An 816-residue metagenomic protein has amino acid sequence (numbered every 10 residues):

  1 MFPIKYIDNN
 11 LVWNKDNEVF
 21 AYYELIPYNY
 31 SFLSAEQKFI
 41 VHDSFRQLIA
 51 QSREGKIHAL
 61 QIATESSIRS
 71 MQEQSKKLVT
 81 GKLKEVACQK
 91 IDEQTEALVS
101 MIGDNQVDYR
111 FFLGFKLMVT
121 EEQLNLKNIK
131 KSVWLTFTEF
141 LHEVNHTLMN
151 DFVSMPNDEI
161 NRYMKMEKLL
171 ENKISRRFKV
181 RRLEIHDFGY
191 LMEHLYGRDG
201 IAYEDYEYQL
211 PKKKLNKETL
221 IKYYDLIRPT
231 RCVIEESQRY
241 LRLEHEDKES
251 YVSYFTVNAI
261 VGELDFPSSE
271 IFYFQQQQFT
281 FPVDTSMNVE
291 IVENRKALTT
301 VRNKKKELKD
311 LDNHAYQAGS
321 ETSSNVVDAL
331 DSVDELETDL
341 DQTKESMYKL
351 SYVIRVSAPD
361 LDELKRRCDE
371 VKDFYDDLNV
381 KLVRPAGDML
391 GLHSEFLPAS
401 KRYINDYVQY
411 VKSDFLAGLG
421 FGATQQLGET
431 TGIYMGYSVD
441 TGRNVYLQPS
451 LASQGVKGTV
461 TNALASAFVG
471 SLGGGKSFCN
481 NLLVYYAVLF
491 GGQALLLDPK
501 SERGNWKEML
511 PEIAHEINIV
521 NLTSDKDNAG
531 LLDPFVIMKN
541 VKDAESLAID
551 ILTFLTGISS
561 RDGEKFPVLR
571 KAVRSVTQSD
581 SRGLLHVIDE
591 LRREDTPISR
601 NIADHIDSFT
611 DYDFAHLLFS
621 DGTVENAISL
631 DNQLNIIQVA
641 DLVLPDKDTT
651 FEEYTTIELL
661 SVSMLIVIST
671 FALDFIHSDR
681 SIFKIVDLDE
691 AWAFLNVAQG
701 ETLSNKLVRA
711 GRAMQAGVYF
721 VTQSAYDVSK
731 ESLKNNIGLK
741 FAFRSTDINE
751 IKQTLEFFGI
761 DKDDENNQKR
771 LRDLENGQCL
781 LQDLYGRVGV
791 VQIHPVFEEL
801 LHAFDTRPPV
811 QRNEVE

Functional and structural regions predicted by a protein language model:
M1-Y410, G420-F421: Extended, folded cores of ATP/NTP-driven motor/assembly subunits in large transport and secretion machines
A35-R53, T64, Q276-F279, V292-T299 (+7 more regions): P-loop NTPase motor domains
R53-K56, Y109, F490-G492, I517 (+3 more regions): Short glycine-/polar-rich loops that comprise or flank the Walker A/P-loop and associated switch/sensor motifs
S100-M101, N540-H586, S729-E816: P-loop NTPase motor core of the ASCE superfamily
N125, V439-V445, S450-A452, K457-G470 (+3 more regions): Charge-patterned, long linear interaction tracts outside catalytic cores
D312-H314, R443, S450-V484, L497-G504 (+3 more regions): Conserved P-loop NTPase motor cores
Y485-L495, E508-M509: Post-Walker A helix-loop "phosphate-sensing" segment adjacent to the P-loop in P-loop NTPases
